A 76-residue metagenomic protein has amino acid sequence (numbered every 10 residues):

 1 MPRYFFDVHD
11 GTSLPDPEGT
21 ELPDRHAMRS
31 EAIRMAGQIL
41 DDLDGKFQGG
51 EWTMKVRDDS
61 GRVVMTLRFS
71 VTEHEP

Functional and structural regions predicted by a protein language model:
M1, D24-S30, D58-G61: A short, structured loop/turn motif at beta-sheet edges
M1-D16: Short aromatic-glycine-(Arg/Gly/Cys) micro-motifs in beta-strand/loop hairpins
Y4, E18, V63-L67: Short beta-strand segments
R25-E31, V71-P76: Short, surface-exposed linear segments at secondary-structure transitions and domain or protein termini
M35-G45: Short arginine-rich
D44-P76: C-terminal structural segments of small proteins and small subunits
